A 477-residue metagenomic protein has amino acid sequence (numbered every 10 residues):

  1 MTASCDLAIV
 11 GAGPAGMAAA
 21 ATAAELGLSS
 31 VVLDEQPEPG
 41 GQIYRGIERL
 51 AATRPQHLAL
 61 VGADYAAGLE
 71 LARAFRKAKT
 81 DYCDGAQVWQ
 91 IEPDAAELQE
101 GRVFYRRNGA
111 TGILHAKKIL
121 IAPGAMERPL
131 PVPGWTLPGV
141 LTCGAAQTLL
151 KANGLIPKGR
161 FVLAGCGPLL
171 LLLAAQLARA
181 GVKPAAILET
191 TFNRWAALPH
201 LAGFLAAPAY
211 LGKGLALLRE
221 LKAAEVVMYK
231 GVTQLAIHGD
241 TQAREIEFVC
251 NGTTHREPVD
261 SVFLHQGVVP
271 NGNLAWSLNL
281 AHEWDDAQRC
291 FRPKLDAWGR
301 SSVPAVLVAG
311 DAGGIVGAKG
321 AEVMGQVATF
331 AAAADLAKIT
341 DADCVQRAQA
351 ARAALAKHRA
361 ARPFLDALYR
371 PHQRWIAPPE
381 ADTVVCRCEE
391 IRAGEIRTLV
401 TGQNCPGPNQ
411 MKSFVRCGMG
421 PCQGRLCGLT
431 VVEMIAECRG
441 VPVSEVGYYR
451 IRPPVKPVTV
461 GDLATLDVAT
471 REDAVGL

Functional and structural regions predicted by a protein language model:
T2-V415, M419-P421, R425-L477: Residues forming the flavin
